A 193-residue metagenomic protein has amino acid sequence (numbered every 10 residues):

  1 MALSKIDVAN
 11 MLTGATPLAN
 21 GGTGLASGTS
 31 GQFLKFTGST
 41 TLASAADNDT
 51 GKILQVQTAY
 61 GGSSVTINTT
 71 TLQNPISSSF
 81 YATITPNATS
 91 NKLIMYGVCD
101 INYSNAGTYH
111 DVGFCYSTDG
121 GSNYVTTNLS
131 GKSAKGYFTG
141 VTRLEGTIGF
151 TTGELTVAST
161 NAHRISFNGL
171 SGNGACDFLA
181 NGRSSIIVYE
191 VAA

Functional and structural regions predicted by a protein language model:
M1-I53, A88-T89, R183, A193: Extracellular repetitive beta-rich solenoid segments
T29-S30, I76-S78: Short, solvent-exposed loop/turn segments enriched in Ser/Thr/Gly
I53-A59: Boundary/junction segments of secreted and surface-exposed precursor proteins
Y60, T66-N68, N74, T85-A193: Terminal beta-strand-rich extracellular "head" domains that mediate receptor/glycan or other ligand binding
F80-A82: Extended, low-complexity regulatory regions
